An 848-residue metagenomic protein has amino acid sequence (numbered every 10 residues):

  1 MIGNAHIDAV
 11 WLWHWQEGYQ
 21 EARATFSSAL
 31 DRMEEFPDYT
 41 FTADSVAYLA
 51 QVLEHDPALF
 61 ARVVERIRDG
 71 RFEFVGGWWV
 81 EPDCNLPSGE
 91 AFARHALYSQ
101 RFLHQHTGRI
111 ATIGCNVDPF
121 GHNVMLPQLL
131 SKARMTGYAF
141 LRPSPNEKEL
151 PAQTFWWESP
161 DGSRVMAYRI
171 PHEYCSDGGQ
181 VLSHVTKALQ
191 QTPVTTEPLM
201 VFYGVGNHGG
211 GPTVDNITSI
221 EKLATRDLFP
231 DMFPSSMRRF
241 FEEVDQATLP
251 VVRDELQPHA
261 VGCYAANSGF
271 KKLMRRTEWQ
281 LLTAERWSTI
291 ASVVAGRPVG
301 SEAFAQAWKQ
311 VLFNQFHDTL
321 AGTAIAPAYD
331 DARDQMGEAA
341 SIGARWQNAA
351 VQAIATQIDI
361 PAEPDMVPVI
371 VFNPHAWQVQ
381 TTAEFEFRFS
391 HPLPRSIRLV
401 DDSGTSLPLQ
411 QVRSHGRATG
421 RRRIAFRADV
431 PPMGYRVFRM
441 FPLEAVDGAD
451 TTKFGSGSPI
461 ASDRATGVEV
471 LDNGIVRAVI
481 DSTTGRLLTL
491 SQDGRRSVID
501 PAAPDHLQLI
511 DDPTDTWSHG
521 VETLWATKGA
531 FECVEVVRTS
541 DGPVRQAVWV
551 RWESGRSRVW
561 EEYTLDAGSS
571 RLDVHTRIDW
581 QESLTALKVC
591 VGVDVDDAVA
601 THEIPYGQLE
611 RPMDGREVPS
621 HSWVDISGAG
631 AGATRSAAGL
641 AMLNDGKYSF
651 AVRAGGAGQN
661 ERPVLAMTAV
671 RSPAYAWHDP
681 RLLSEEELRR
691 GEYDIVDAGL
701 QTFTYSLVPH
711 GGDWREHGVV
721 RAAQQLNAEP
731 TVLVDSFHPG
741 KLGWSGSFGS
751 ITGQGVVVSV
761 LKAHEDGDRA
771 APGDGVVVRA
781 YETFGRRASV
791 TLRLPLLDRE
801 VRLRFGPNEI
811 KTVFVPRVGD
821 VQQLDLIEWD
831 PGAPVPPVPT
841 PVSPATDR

Functional and structural regions predicted by a protein language model:
M1-R94, L103-Q105, M135, V252-R253 (+5 more regions): N-terminal catalytic cores of secreted or lumenal carbohydrate-active enzymes
G3, F41-Q51, H55, S131 (+8 more regions): C-terminal domain-boundary segment and adjacent tail
N4, S99, L130, S236 (+3 more regions): Conserved, mostly hydrophobic/aromatic
R62-G70, E90, N123-S176: Surface-exposed loop and adjacent secondary-structure segments within mature catalytic domains
C84-Q105, P171-Q191, Q546: Alpha-helical scaffold elements lining the catalytic groove of polysaccharide deacetylases
E90-A133, G555-W560, D566: A conserved hydrophobic secondary-structure block that centers on an alpha-helix together with its immediately flanking
L126-L129, P145, P151-Q153, G178 (+8 more regions): C-terminal (or distal) subdomains of carbohydrate-active enzymes
Q246-I358, P364-V367, E716-A722, L726-E729 (+2 more regions): Metal- or metallocofactor-binding catalytic centers and their adjacent structured scaffolds across diverse enzyme
